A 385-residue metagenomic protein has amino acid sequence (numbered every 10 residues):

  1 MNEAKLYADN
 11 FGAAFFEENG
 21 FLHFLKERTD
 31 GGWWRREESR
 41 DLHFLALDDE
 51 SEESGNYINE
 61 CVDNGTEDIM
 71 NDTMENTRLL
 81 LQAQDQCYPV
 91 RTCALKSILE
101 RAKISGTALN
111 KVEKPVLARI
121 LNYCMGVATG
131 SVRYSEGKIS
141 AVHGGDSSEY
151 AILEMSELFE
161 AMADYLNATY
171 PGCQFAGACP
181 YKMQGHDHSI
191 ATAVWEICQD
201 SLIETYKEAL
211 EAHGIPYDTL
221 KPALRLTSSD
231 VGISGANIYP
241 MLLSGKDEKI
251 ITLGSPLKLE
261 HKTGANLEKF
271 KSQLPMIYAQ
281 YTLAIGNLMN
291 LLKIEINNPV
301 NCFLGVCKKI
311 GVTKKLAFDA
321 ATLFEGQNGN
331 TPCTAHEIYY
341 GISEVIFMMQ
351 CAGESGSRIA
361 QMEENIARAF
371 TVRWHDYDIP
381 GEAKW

Functional and structural regions predicted by a protein language model:
M1-A161, M183: Feature for intrinsically disordered/low-complexity regulatory segments and propeptides
Y150-W385: Intrinsic disorder/low-complexity polar-acidic segments
